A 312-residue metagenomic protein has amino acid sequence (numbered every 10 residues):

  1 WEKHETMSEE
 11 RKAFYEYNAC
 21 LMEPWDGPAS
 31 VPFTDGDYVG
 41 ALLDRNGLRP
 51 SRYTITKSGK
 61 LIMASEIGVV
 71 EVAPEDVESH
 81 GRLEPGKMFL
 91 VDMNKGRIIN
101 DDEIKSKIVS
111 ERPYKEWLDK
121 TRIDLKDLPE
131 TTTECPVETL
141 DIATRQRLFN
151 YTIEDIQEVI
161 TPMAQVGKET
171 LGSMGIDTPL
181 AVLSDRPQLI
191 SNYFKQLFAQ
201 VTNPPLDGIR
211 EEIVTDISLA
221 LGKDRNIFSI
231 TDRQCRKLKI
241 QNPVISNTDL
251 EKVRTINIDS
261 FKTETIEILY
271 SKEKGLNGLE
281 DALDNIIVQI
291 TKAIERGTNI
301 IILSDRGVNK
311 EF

Functional and structural regions predicted by a protein language model:
W1-E2, I258-G278, S304: Gly-rich Lys/Arg/Thr-decorated short loops/hinges at beta-loop-alpha junctions or inter-strand turns that position
W1-Q234, S246, R254-N257: Conserved short alpha-helical segments that host acidic/polar catalytic motifs at enzyme active sites
E9, S65, K262, K292-I302: Active-site-adjacent bridging/hinge elements
E16, N285-Q289: Well-ordered alpha-helical segments embedded in enzymatic catalytic cores
P32, I62, T265, I301-I302: Structural motif
L180-P187, K272-L283: Short acidic-aromatic active-site loops that bind/stabilize oxyanions
N242-T248: Catalytic domains of riboflavin
G275-G278, N285, A293-F312: Conserved structured catalytic cores and adjacent interaction surfaces of nucleotide-binding/hydrolyzing enzymes
